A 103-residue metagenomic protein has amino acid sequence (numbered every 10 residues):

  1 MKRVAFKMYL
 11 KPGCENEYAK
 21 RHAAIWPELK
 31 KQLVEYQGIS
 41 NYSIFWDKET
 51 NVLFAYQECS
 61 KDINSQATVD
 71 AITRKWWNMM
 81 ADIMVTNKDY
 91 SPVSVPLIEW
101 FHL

Functional and structural regions predicted by a protein language model:
M1-R3, T50: A general secondary-structure signal for short beta-strands and their flanking turns/coil in non-transmembrane regions
R3-Y9: Active-site-flanking beta-strand signature of metal-NTP-handling nucleotidyl enzymes and homologous cyclase-like
F6, Y18, H22, A55: Hydrophobic pocket/interface hotspot
L10-P12, K61: Beta-strand elements of well-folded, non-transmembrane domains
C14-I39: Short amphipathic alpha-helical segments
K30-F54, E58-S60: Short, glycine- and small/hydrophobic-rich beta-strand elements in well-ordered beta-sheets
E35-I39, Q57-V95: An amphipathic, aromatic/His-enriched active-site/gating alpha helix that lines ligand/cofactor pockets
V95-L103: Eukaryote-biased recognition of C-terminal alpha-helical segments
